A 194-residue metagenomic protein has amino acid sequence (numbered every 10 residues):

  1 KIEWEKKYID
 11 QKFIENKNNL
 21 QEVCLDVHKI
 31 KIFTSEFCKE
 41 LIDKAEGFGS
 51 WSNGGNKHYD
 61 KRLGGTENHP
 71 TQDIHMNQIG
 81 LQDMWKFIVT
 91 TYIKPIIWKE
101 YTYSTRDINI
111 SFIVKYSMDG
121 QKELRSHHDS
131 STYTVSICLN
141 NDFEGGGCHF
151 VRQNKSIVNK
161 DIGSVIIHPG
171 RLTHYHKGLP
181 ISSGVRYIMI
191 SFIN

Functional and structural regions predicted by a protein language model:
W4-E5, I9-S104: Non-heme Fe(II)/2-oxoglutarate
K86-N194: Catalytic core of non-heme Fe(II) oxygenases with the double-stranded beta-helix
